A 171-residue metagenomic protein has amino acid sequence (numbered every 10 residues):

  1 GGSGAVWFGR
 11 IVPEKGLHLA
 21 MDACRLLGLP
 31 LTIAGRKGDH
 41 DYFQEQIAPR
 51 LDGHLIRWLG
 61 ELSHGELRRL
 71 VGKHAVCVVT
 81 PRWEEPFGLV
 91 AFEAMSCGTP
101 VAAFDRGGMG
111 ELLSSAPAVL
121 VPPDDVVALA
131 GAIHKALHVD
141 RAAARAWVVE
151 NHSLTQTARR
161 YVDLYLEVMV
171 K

Functional and structural regions predicted by a protein language model:
G1-A34: Conserved donor-binding/catalytic core segment of Leloir-type glycosyltransferases
G35, Q44-G65: Nucleotide-activated donor-binding/catalytic signature segment of Leloir-type glycosyltransferases, i.e., the conserved
R68, A91-S96, G110-E111: Short alpha-helical segment that forms part of, or immediately flanks, the ligand-binding pocket in carbohydrate-active
A75, S96-G98: A short alpha->beta transition loop at the rim of the catalytic pocket in nucleotide-sugar-dependent
P100-A103: Short hydrophobic beta-strand element within catalytic cores of glycosyltransferases and related nucleotide-activated
S114-D125, H134-H138: Conserved acidic donor-binding segment of nucleotide-sugar-dependent glycosyltransferases
H138-L154, E167: A short, well-ordered alpha-helix in the C-terminal region of glycosyltransferases
L154-K171: C-terminal alpha-helical cap of glycosyltransferases
